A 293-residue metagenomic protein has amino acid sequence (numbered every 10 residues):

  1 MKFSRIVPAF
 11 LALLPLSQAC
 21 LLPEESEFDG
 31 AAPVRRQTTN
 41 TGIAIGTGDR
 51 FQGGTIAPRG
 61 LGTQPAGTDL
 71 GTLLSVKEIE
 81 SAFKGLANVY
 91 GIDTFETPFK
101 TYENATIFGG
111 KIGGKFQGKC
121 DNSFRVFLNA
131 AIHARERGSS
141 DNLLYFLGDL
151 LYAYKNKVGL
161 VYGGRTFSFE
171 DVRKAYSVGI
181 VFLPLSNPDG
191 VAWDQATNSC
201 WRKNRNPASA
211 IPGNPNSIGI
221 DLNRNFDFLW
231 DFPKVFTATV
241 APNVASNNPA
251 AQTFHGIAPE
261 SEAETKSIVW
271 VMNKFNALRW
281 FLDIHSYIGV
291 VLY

Functional and structural regions predicted by a protein language model:
M1-L22: Fungal secretory targeting signals
C20-I107: Short glycine- and acidic-rich boundary segments immediately preceding or forming the N-terminal edge of structured
P65-L74, I132-R135, T253-A258: Second-shell loop/turn segments in exported
T97-F99, F116, D171, A210-I211: Beta-strand elements of modular eukaryotic interaction domains
G109-C120: Short beta-strand-to-loop junctions in surface cap/lid or active-site-entrance loops
Q117, A134-R137: Helical hinge/lid and interdomain linker segments adjacent to catalytic or ligand-binding clefts that mediate domain
S123, R137-D141, Y145-L147, L151-Y293: Active-site/substrate-binding loop(s) of hydrolase catalytic cores
F127-A130: Short hydrophobic beta-strand that contains or immediately precedes a catalytic carboxylate
